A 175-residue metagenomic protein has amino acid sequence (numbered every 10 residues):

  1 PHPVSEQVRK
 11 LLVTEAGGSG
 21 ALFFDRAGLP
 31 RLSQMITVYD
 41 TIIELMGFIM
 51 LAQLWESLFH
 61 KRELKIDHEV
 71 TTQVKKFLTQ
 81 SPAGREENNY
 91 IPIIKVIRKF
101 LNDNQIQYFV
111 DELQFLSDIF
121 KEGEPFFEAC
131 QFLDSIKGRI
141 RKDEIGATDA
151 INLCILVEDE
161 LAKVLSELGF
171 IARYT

Functional and structural regions predicted by a protein language model:
P1-F115, I151, E167-T175: Amphipathic alpha-helical interface elements
D103-K163: Histidine-centered, metal-coordinating catalytic motifs and their short helical/loop contexts
